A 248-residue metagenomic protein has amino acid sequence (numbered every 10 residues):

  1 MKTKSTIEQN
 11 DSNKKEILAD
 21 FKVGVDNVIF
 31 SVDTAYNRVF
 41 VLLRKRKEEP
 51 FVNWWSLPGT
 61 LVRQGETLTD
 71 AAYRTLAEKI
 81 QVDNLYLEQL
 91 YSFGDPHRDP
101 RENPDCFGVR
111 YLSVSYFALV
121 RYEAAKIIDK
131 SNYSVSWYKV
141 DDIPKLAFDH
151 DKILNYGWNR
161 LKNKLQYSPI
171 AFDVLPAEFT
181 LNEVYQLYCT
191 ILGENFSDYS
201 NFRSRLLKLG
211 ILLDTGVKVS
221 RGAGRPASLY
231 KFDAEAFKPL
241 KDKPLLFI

Functional and structural regions predicted by a protein language model:
M1-D26, N103: Acidic, metal-coordinating catalytic segment for phosphate/diphosphate chemistry, firing primarily on the Nudix
K15-W55: N-terminal strand-loop-strand
F21-V23, F40, D70-Y73, A77-K126 (+2 more regions): Active-site segment of metal-dependent pyrophosphate-handling enzymes, primarily the Nudix hydrolase catalytic core
E49, S56-A77: Active-site-proximal cofactor/substrate-binding loop regions of enzyme domains
S115-L119, K126-L161, V174-N182, S204-L206 (+1 more regions): NUDIX/MutT-family hydrolases
L187-F196: Short helix-coil junctions and helix-kink-helix linkers
N195-L213: Charge-enriched amphipathic alpha-helical scaffolds
D214-I248: Long, intrinsically disordered, low-complexity Ser/Thr/Pro-rich regulatory/activation regions of nuclear proteins
